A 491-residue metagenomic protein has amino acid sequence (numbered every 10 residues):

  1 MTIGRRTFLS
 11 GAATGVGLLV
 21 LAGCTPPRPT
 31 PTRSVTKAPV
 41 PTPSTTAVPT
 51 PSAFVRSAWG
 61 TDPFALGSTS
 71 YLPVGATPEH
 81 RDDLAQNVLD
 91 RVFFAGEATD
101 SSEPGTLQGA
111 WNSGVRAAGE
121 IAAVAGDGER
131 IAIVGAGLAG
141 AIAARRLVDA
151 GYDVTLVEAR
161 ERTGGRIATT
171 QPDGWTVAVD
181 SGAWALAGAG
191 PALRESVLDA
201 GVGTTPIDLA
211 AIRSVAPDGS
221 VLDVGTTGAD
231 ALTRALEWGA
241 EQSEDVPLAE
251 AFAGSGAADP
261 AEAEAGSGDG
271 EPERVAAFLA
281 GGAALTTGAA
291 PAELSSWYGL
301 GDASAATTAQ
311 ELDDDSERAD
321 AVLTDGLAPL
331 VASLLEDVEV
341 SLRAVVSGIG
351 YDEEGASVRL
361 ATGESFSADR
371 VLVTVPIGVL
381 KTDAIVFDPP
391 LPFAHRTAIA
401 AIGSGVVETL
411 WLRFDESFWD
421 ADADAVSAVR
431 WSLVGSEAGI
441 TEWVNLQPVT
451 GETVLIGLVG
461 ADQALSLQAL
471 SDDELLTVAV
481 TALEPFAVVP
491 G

Functional and structural regions predicted by a protein language model:
T2-G491: FAD-dinucleotide binding site
